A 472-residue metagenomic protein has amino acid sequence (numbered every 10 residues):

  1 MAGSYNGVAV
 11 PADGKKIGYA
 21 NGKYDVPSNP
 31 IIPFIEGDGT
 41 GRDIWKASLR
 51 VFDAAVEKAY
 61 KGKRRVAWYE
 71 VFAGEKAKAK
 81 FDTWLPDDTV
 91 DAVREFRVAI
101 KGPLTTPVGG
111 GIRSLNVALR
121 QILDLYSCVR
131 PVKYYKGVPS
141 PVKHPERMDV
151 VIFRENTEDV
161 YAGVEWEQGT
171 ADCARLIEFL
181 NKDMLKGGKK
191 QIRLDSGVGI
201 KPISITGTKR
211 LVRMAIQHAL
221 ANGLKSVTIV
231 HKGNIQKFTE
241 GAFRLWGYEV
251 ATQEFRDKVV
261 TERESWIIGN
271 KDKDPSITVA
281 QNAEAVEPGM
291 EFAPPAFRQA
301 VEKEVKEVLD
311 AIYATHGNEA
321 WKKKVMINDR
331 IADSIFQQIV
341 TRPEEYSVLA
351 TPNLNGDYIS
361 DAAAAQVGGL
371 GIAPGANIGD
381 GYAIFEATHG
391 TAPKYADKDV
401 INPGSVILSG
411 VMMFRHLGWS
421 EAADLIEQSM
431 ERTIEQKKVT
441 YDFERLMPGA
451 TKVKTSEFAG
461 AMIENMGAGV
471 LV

Functional and structural regions predicted by a protein language model:
G3, V8-R64: N-terminal phosphate-binding or glycine-rich loops at protein starts, especially the Walker A/P-loop of NTPases
G3-A12, K16-I17, E75-K78, H316 (+2 more regions): Glycine-rich phosphate/nucleotide-binding loop
P27-S28, P33-I35, G39-L49, F179-R330: Glycine-rich phosphate/diphosphate-binding loop of Rossmann-like nucleotide-binding domains
D38-G41, R97, F153, A215 (+4 more regions): Buried hydrophobic positions in well-ordered alpha/beta secondary-structure cores of metabolic enzymes
K61-L85: N-terminal beta-loop-helix "entrance" segment that forms/cooperates in small-molecule cofactor or anionic ligand
K76-L185, G197-V198, N353-Y358: N-terminal glycine-rich phosphate/adenylate-binding segment common to multiple enzyme folds
A92-T106, V259, D274-Y382: Glycine-rich phosphate-binding loop
T451-V472: Phosphate-binding loop/pocket of nucleotide- and phosphate-handling active sites
